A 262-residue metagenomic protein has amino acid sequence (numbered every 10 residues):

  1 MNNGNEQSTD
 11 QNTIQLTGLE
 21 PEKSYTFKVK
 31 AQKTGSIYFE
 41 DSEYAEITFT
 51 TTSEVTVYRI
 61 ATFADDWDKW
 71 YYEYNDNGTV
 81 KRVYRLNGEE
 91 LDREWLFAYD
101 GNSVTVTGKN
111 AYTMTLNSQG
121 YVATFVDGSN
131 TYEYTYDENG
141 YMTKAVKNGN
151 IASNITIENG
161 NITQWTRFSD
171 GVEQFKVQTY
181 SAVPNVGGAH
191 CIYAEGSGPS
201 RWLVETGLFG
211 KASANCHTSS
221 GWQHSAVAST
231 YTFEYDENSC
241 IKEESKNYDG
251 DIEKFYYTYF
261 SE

Functional and structural regions predicted by a protein language model:
M1-E20, T34-Y38: Recognizes extended acidic, P/S/T-rich segments that occur within or adjacent to Ig-like beta-sandwich modules
G4, E40-A45, G88, G207: Short, flexible coil/linker elements and helix-boundary hinge sites characteristic of intrinsically disordered
S8-T13, T51, D100-N102: Ser/Thr- and Asn-enriched, surface-exposed coil loops between beta-strands
P21, T34-E54: Extracellular fibronectin type III
S53-E262: Buried hydrophobic residues that stabilize the cores of well-folded domains
